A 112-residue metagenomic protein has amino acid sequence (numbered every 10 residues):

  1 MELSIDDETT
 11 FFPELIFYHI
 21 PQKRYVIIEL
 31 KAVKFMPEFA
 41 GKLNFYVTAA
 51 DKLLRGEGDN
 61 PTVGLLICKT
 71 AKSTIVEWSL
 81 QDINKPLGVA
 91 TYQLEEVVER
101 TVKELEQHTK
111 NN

Functional and structural regions predicted by a protein language model:
M1, I28-L30, V47, K72-S73 (+1 more regions): Basic nucleic-acid-binding interfaces
M1-L3, T9, V33, W78 (+1 more regions): Flexible, active-site-adjacent loop/turn segments at secondary-structure boundaries
M1-P21: Active-site metal-binding core of divalent-cation-utilizing nuclease and nuclease-like domains
F12-E14, P61, I75, V89: Broad gene-expression machinery/nucleic-acid interaction feature
P13-F17, R24-A32, Y46: Conserved catalytic cores of phosphodiester-cleaving nucleases, focusing on short active-site segments
K23, P37-G41: Active-site-proximal binding-pocket segments
K31-A32, P37-E38, T48-D82: Nucleic-acid nuclease catalytic cores
W78-N112: Polybasic (Lys/Arg-rich)
